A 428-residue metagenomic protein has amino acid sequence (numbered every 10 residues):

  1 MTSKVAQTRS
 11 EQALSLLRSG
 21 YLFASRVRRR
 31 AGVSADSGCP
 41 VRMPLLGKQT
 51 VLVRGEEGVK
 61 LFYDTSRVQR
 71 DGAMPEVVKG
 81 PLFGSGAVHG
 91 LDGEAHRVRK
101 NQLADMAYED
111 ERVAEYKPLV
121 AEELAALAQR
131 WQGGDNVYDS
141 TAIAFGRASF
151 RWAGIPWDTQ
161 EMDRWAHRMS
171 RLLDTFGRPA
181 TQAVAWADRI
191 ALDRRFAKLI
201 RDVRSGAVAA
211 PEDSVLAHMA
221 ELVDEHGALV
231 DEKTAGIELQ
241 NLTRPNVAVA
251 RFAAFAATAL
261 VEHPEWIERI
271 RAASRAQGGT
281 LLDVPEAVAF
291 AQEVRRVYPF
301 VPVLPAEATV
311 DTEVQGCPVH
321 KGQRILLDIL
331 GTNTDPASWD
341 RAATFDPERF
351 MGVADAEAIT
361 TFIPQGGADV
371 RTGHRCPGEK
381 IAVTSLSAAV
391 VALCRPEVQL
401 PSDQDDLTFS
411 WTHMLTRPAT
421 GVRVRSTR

Functional and structural regions predicted by a protein language model:
M1-Q7, G32-V53, E57-K60, D64-R428: Cytochrome P450
E11-A31: N- or domain-start disorder-to-order transition segments that initiate the globular core
